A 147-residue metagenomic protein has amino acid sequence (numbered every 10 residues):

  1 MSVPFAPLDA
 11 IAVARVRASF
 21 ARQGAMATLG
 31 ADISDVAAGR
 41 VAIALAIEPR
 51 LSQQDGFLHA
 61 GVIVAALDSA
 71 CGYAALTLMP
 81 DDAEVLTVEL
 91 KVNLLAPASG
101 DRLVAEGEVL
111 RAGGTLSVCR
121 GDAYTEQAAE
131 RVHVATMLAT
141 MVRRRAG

Functional and structural regions predicted by a protein language model:
M1-A44: Non-catalytic linker/capping segments at the edges of enzyme domains
V3-L8, P97-G147: HotDog/MaoC-like acyl-thioester-processing domains
A27-L29, G39-V41, A60, E84-L90 (+3 more regions): A generic structural signal for short beta-strands and their flanking turns/coil linkers
R40, C71-G72: A carbohydrate-recognition surface predominantly in extracellular/luminal proteins
L45-I47, L94, R143: Hydrophobic residues in beta-strands and at strand termini
A46-A70: Hot-dog-fold acyl-thioester-processing enzymes
D55, Y73-V104, V109: Hydrophobic beta-strand-centered segment that forms part of the acyl-chain substrate-binding groove
